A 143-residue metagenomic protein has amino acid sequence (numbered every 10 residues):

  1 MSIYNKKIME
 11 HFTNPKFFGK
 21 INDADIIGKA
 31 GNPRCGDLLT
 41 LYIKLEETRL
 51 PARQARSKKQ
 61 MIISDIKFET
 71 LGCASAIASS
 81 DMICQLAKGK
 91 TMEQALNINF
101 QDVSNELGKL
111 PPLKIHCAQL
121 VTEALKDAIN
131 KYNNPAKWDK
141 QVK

Functional and structural regions predicted by a protein language model:
S2-F17, E93-Q94, F100-K143: C-terminal binding/interaction regions
E10, N14-E47, I63, F68: Structured beta-strand/loop patches that form or line metal/cofactor-binding pockets in enzymes
K44-E46, I62-Q119: Active-site- and interface-proximal helix/loop "cap" or "latch" segments in soluble metabolic and energy-transducing
R49-K58: Short Gly/Ser/Thr- and charged-rich N-terminal loops/segments that act as flexible capping/hinge elements
K59-Q60, Q141: N-terminal cationic leader/targeting segments used for protein routing and processing
